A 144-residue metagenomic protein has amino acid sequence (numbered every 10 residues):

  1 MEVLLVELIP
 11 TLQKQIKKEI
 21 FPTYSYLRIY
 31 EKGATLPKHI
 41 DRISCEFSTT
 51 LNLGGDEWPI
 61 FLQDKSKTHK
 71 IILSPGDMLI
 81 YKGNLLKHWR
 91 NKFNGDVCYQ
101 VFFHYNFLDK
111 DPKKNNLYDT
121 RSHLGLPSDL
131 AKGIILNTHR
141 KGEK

Functional and structural regions predicted by a protein language model:
M1-Y26, I40: Signature of the catalytic double-stranded beta-helix
K14-I20, D56, N94-D96: Secondary-structure boundary elements
I29: Conserved active-site beta-strand element of glycosyltransferases/polysaccharide synthases
K32-W89, V97-V101, N106-H123: Catalytic core of non-heme Fe(II) oxygenases with the double-stranded beta-helix
H69, P75, R121-K144: Short, cationic low-complexity segments
